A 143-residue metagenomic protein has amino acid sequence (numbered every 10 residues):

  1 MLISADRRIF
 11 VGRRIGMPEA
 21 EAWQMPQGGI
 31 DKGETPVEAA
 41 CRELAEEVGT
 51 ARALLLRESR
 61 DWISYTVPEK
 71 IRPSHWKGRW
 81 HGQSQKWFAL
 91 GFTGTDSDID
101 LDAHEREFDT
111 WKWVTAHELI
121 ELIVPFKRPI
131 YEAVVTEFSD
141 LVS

Functional and structural regions predicted by a protein language model:
M1-M25: N-terminal strand-loop-strand
S4-R7, I15, G91-D96, A116-H117: Short loop segments at secondary-structure junctions
G12, G33, L122: Residues that scaffold the ATP/ADP-binding catalytic core of kinase and kinase-like folds
A20-Q24, D109-T110, A133: A short, polar/proline- and glycine-enriched secondary-structure boundary/capping micro-motif
M25-R60, T115: The catalytic Nudix box helix
D61-D98, K112: Active-site-adjacent beta-strand/loop module that shapes the phosphate/pyrophosphate-binding cleft
D98-A103, I123-P125: Short, charged, solvent-exposed linker or helix-capping segments at domain edges/interfaces that act as flexible hinges
A116-S143: Charged phosphate-binding loop/patch that engages nucleotide di/tri-phosphates or the phosphate backbone of nucleic
